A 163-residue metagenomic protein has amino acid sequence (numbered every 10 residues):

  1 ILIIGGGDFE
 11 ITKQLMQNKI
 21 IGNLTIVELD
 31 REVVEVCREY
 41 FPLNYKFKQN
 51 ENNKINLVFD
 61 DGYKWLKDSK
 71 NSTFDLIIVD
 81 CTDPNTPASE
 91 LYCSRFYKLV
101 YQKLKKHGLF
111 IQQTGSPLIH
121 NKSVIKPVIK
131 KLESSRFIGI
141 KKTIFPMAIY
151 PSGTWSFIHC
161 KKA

Functional and structural regions predicted by a protein language model:
I1-L109, I119-S123, P151: The AdoMet/dcAdoMet-binding core of the Class I SAM-like
K48, T114, K142-T143: Residue-level detector of family-conserved "landmark" positions at structurally sensitive sites
T82, G115-P117, F145: Histidine- and/or cysteine-centered catalytic micro-motif in compact active-site loops
L109-S116, P127: Short, glycine-/aromatic-enriched active-site segment of Class I SAM-dependent methyltransferases
S123-A163: Class I S-adenosyl-L-methionine
